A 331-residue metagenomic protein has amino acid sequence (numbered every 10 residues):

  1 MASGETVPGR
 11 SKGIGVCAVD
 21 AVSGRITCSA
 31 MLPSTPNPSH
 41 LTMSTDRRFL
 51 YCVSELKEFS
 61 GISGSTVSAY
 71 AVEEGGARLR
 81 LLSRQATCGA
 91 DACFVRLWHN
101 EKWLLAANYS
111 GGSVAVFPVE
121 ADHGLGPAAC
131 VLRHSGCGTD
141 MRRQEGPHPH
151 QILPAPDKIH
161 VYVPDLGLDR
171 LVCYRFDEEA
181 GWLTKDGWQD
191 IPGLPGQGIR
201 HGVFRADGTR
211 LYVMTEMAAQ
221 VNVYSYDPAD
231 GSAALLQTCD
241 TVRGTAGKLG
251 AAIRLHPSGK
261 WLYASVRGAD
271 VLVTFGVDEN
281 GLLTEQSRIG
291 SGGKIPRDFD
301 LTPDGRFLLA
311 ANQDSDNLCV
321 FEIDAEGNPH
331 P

Functional and structural regions predicted by a protein language model:
M1, Y51-V53, A106, V163 (+3 more regions): Residue position within the beta-strands of beta-propeller blades
G4-P8, E55-G61, S110-S113, L168-R170 (+3 more regions): Short glycine/acidic-enriched loop and turn motifs that connect beta-strands
R10, T35-T45, C88-H99, W103 (+4 more regions): Beta-rich, blade/repeat-based domains predominating in secreted/periplasmic proteins but also intracellular
C17-G24, Y70-A77, V116-G126, Y174-L183 (+3 more regions): Short loop/turn segments immediately following beta-strands, especially the blade-tip and inter-blade linker loops
T27-E101: Blade-loop segments of beta-propeller domains
T27-P33, R80-Q85, C130, G136-R142 (+3 more regions): A short beta-strand motif characteristic of beta-propeller blades
Q85, F94-D177, P192, A269 (+1 more regions): Structural preference for solvent-exposed beta-strand-turn elements and adjacent flexible terminal/loop segments within
K158-A219: Loop-centered beta-sheet repeat module
